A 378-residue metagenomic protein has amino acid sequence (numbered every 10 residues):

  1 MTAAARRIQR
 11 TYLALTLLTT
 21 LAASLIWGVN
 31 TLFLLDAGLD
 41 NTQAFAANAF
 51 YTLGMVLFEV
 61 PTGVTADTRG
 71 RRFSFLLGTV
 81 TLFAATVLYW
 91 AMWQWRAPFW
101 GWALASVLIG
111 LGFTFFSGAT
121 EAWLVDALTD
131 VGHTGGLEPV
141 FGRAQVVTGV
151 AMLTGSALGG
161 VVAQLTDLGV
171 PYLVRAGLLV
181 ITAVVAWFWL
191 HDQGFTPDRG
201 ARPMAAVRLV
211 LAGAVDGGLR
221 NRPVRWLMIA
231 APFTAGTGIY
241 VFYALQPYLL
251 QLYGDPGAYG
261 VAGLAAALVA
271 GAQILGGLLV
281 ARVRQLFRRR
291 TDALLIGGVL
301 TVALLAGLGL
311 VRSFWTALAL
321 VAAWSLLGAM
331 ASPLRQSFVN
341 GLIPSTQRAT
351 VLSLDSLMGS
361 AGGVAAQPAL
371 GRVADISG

Functional and structural regions predicted by a protein language model:
M1-R6, L190-I229: Juxtamembrane intracellular "pre-TM" segments in multi-pass secondary transporters
T2-L57, P223-A266: Helix-loop boundary and gating motifs at the non-cytosolic
R10, F45-A47, V56-L57, I239 (+1 more regions): C-terminal transmembrane bundle of multi-pass solute transporters/carriers
L17, A85, R96-F116, T316-M330: Hydrophobic core of transmembrane alpha-helices in multi-pass small-molecule transporters, especially MFS/SLC-type
L76, V80-A97, W102, V299-R312: C-terminal ends and interior cores of transmembrane alpha-helices in multi-pass membrane transporters/permeases
S106-G149: Cytoplasmic helix-loop-helix junction between adjacent transmembrane helices in 12-TM secondary transporters
G169-F188: Symmetry-related core transmembrane helices of the 12-TM Major Facilitator Superfamily/SLC fold
